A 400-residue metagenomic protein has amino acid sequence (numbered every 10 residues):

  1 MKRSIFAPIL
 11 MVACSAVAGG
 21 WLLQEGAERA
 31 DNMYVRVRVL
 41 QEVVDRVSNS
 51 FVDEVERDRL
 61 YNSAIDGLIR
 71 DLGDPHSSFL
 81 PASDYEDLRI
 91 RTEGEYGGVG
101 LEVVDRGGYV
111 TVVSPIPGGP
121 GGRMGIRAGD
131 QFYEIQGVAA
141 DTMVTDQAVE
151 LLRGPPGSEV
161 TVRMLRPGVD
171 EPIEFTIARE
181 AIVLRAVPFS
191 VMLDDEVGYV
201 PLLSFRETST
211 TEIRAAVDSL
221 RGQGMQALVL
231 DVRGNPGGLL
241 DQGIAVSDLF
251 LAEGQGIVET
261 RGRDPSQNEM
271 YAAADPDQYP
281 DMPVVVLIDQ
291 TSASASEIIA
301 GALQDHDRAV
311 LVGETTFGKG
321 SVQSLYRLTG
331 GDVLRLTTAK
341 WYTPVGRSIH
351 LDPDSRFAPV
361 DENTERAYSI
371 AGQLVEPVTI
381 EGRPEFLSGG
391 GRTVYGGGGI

Functional and structural regions predicted by a protein language model:
K2, Q24-R36, V44, S48 (+4 more regions): Cleft-lining beta-strand/loop regions that shape enzyme active-site pockets
F6-L22: Hydrophobic membrane-insertion alpha-helices, especially the h-region of bacterial N-terminal signal peptides
V39-E42, L60, T92: Membrane-proximal extracytoplasmic alpha-helices
V55-L72: An acidic helix/loop motif centered on a single conserved Asp/Glu that marks catalytic or ligand-interacting sites
S63, P75-S114: PDZ/PDZ-like peptide-tail recognition elements
Y133-E134, V310, R335, H350 (+1 more regions): Hydrophobic beta-strand signal
S292-S294, K340-I349: Metal-dependent DNA phosphodiester-chemistry modules and their immediately adjacent helices/loops in DNA-processing
S348-I400: Conserved functional hotspot residues or short segments at active or partner-binding sites across diverse domains
